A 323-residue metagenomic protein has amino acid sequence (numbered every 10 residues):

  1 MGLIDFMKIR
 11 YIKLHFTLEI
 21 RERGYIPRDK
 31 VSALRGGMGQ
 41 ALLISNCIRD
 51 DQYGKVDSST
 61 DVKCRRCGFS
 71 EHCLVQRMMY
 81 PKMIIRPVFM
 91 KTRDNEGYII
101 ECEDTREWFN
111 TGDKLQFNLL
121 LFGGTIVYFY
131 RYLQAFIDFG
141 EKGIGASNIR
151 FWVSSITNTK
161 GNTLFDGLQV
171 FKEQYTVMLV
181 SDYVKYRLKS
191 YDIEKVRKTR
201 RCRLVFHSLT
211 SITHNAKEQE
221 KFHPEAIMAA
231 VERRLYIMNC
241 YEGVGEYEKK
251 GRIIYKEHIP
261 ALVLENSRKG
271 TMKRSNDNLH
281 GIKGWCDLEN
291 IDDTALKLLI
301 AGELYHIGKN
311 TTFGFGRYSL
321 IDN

Functional and structural regions predicted by a protein language model:
M1-N323: RNA-interacting cores
